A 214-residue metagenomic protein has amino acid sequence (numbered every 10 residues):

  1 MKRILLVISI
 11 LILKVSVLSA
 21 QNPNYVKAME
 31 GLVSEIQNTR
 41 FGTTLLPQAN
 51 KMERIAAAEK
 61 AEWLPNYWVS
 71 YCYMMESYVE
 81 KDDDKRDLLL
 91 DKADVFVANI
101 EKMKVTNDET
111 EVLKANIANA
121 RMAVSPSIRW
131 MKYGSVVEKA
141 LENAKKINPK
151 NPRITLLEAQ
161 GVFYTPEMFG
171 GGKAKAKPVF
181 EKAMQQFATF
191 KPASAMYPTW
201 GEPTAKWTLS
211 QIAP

Functional and structural regions predicted by a protein language model:
M1-Y25: Bacterial Sec-dependent N-terminal signal peptides
N22-I36, A58-E80, V105-S125, K150-T165 (+1 more regions): Amphipathic alpha-helical repeat scaffolds of TPR domains
N38-M52, K85-F96, W130-E138, K177-M184: Helix-turn-helix repeat elements of alpha-solenoid scaffolds
I55, N99-I100, N143-A144, A183: Canonical positions in the second alpha-helix
D87-K139: Hydrophobic, well-structured mid-protein blocks that either form specific transmembrane helices
R129-E167: A contiguous pocket-lining binding segment that forms or flanks enzyme active sites
